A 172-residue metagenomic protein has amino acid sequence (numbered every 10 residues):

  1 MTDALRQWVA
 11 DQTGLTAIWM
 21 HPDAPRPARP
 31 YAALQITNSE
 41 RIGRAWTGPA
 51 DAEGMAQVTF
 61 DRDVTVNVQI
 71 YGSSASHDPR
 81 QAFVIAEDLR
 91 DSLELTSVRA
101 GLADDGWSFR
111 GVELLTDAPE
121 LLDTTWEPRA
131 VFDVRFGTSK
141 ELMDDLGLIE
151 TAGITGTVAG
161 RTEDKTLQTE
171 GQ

Functional and structural regions predicted by a protein language model:
M1-A56, I154-Q172: Small/polar-rich, solvent-exposed N-terminal microdomains that initiate assembly or binding
I42, S76-D78, K140-D144: Residue-level signal for secondary-structure boundary sites
R44-T47, M143-E150: Short, charged, solvent-exposed linker or helix-capping segments at domain edges/interfaces that act as flexible hinges
V58-S76, L89, E127-T138: Oligomerization/assembly interface segments of phage tail-like spikes and tubes
A75-I85: Short, conserved charged micro-motifs
V84, S92-L142: Acidic-leaning, charged glycine-interspersed low-complexity segments
L122, F132-R135, L146-R161: Structured partner-binding subdomains within large eukaryotic complex subunits
